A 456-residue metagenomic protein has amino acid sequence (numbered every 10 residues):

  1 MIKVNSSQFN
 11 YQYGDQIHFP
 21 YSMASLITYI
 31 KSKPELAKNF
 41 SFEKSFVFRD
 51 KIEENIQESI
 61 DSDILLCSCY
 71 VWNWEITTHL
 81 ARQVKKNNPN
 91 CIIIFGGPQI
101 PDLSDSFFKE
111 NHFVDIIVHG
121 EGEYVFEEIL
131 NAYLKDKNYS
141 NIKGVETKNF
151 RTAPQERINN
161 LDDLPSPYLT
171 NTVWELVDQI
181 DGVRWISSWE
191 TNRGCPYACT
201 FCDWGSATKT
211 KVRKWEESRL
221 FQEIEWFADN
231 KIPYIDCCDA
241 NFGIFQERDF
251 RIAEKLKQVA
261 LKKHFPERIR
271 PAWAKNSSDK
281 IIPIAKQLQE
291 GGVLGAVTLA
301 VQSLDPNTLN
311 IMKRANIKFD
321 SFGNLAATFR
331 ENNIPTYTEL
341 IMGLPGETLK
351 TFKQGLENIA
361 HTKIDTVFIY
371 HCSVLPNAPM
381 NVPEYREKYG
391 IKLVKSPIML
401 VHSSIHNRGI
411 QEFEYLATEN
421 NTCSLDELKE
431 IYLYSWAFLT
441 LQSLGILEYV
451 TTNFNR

Functional and structural regions predicted by a protein language model:
M1-S7, D15, S32-F40, Q57-I64 (+1 more regions): Radical SAM enzyme core and accessory elements
I2, I142, E146-S188: N-terminal [4Fe-4S]-dependent radical SAM core
I2, Y29, K38-I158: Glycine-rich beta-alpha loop elements in corrinoid/cobalamin-binding modules across cobalamin-dependent enzymes
N5-N10, S68, G96, C238: Short hydrophobic segments within beta-strands
Q12-A24: Glycine- and acidic-residue-enriched helix-capping/strand-helix junction motifs
L26, N55, I76, L80 (+6 more regions): A general structural detector for well-ordered alpha-helical segments in enzyme core domains, enriched
I64-L66, F221, E225-C238, K263-H264 (+4 more regions): Conserved C-terminal portion of the radical SAM core fold that forms the substrate/S-adenosylmethionine-binding
P167-E331, M342: Radical SAM [4Fe-4S] cluster-binding motif and immediate context
